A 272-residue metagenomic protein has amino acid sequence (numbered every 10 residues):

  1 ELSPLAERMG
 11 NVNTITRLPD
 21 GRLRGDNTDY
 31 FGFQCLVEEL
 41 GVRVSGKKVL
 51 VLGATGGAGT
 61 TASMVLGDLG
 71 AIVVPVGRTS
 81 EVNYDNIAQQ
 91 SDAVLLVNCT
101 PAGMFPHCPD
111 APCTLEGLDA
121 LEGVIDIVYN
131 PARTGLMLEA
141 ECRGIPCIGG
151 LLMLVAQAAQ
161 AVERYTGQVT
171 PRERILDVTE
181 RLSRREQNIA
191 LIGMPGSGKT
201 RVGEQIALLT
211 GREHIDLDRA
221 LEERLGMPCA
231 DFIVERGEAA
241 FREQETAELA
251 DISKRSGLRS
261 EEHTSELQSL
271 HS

Functional and structural regions predicted by a protein language model:
E1-V42, P131-R133, R143-P146, G150-V155: Phosphate/diphosphate ligand-binding glycine-rich loop within oxidoreductases
V51, L191: Hydrophobic anchor at the beta1->P-loop junction of P-loop NTPases
D68-Y84, D218-A220, R224-L225: NAD(P)-binding Rossmann-fold cofactor-contacting core
V82-C147, S265: Rossmann-like adenosine-cofactor binding region
I127-Q187: Adenosine-phosphate binding glycine-rich loop
T200: Walker A/P-loop
A207-A250: Conserved substrate/cofactor phosphate-moiety recognition/catalytic segment in nucleotide-dependent phosphotransferases
E261-S272: Single conserved hydrophobic/aromatic residue that forms the stacking wall/gate of nucleotide- or nucleobase-binding
